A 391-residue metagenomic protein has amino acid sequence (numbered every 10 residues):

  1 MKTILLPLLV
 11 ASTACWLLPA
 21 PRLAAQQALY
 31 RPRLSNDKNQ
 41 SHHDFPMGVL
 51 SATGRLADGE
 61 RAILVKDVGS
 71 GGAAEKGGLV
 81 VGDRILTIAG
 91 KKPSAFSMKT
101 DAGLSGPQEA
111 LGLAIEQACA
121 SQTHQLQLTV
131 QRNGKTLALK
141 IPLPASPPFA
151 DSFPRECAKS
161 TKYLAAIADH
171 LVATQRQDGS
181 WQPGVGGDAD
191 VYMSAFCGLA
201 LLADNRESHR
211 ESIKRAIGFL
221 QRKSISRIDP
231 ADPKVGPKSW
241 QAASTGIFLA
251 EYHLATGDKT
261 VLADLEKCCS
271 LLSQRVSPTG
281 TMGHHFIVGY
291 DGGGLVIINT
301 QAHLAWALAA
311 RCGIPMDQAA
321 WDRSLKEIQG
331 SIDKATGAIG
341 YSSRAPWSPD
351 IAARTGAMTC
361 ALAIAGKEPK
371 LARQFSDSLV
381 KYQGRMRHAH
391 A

Functional and structural regions predicted by a protein language model:
P7-A20: Bacterial N-terminal signal peptides
A24-D67, A138-P142, P147-P148: PDZ/PDZ-like peptide-tail recognition elements
A28-D37, F96-M98, H124-H170: C-terminal, low-ordered peptide segments at domain boundaries
H42-P46, D58-I63, V80, S121-Q125 (+4 more regions): Extracytoplasmic
M47-S94: PDZ/PDZ-like domain segments forming the peptide/carboxylate-binding groove, activating on the N-terminal beta-strands
V81, T87-T129: PDZ domains, with a preference for the canonical peptide-binding region formed by the helix
F153-Y163, P183-S212, S226-S270, R275-W321 (+2 more regions): An alpha-helical repeat/solenoid feature that recognizes helix-turn-helix modules
